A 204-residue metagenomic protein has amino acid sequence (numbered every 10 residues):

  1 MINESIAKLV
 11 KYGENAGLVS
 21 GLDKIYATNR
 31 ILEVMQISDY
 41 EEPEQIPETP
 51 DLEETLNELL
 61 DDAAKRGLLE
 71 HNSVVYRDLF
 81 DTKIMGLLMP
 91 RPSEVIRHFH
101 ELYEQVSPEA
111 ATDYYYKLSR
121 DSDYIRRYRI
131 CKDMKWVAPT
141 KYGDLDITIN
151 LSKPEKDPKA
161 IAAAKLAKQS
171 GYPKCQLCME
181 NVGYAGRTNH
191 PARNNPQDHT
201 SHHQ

Functional and structural regions predicted by a protein language model:
M1-H203: Active-site microenvironments that recognize anionic phosphate/pyrophosphate groups
